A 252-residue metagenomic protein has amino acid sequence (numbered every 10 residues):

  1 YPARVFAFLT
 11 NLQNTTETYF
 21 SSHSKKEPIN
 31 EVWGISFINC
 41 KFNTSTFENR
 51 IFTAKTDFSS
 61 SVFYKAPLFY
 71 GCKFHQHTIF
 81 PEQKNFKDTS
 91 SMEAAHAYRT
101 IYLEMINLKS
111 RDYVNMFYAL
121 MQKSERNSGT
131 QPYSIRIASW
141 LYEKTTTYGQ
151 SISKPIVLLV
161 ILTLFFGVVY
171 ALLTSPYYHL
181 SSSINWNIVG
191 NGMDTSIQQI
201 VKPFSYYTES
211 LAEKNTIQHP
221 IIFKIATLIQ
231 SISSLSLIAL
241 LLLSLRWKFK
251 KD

Functional and structural regions predicted by a protein language model:
Y1-D252: Terminal module of membrane-associated proteins
